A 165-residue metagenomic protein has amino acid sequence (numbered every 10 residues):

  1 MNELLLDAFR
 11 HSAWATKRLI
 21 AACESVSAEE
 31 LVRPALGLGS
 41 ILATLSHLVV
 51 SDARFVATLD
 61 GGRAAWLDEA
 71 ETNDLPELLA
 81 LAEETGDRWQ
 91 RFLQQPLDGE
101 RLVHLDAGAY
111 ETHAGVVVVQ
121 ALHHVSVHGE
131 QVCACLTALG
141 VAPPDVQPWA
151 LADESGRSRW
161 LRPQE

Functional and structural regions predicted by a protein language model:
L6-D68, D106-E165: Short, contiguous alpha-helical
G62-E100: Helix-adjacent hinge/juxtasegments
R101-L105: Short acidic-hydrophobic surface loop/beta-edge motif
